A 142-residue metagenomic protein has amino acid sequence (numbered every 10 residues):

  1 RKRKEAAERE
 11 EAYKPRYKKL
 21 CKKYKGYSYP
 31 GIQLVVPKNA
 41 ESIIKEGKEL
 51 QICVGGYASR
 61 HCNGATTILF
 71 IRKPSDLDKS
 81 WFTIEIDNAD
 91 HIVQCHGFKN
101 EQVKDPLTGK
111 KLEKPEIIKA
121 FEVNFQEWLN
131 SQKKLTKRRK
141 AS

Functional and structural regions predicted by a protein language model:
R1-S142: Catalytic-core elements of nucleic-acid end-processing and repair enzymes
